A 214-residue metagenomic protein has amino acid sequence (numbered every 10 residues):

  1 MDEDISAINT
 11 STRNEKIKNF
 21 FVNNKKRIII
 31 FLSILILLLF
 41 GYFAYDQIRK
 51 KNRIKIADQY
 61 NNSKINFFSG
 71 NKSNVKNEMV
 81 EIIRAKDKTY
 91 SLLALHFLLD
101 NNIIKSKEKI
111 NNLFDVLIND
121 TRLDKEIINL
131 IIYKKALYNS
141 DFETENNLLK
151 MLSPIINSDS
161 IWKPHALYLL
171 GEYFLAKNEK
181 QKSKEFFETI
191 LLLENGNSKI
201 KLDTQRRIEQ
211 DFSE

Functional and structural regions predicted by a protein language model:
M1-E3, K109, L113: Membrane-proximal soluble domains of inner-membrane proteins
M1-I36: N-terminal positive-inside, membrane-proximal cytosolic segments immediately preceding the first
D2, T10, I54-D58, S69 (+1 more regions): Acidic, proline-/serine-/threonine-rich low-complexity intrinsically disordered segments
D2-T10, I65, N119-L123, I127: Acidic, proline/glycine-rich low-complexity intrinsically disordered segments
L38-D58: Transmembrane signal-anchor/signal-peptide helices with a preference for the extracytoplasmic
R53, K72-S73, K107-E108, E145 (+1 more regions): TPR-repeat structural position
N62-L93: Short extracytoplasmic
K86-T89, L95, N102, L117-E214: Soluble extracytoplasmic domains of inner/organellar membrane proteins
